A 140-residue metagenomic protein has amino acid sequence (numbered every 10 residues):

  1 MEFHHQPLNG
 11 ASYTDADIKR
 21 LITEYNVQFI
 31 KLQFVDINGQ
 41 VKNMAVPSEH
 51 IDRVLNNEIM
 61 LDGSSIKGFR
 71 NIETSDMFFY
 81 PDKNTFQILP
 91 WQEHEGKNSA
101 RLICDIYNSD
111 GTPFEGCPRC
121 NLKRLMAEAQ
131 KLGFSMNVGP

Functional and structural regions predicted by a protein language model:
M1-P140: ATP/Mg2+-dependent ligation/transfer catalytic cores
